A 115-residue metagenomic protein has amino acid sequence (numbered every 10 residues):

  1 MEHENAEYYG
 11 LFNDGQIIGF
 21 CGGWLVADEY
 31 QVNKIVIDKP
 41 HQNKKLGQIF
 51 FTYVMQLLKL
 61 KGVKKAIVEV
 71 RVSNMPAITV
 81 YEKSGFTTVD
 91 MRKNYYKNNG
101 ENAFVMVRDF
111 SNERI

Functional and structural regions predicted by a protein language model:
M1-P40, F51-Y53, L57, K61 (+1 more regions): Acetyl-CoA-dependent GNAT
H3, N74-M75, K97-N98: Short secondary-structure capping/turn micro-motifs that flank functional sites
G23, L57, A77, V89-M91 (+1 more regions): Structured catalytic core of nucleotide-sugar glycosyltransferases
A27, V72-N74, R92, F110: Short, flexible active-site-adjacent loop segments at beta-strand->alpha-helix junctions, enriched in small/polar
N33, K65-R71, N102-A103, V107-R108: Conserved catalytic core of the tyrosine transesterase superfamily
D38-T52, K59-K61, K65, R71-T79 (+2 more regions): Conserved glycine-rich acetyl-CoA-binding loop
Q48, K93-Y95, F104, D109-E113: Acyl-donor (CoA/ACP) binding surface of acyl/acetyltransferases
E69, E82, T87-F104: Conserved catalytic-core motifs of GNAT/GCN5-like acyltransferases
